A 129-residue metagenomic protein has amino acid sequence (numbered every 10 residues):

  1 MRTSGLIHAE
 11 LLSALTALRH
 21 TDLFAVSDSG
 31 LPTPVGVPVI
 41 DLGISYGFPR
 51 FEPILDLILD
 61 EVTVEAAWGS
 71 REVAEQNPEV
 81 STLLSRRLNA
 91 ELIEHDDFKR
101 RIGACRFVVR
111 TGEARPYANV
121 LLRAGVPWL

Functional and structural regions predicted by a protein language model:
M1-G43: Long, hydrophobic N-terminal alpha-helical segment
G5, A9, S45-E52, A74 (+2 more regions): Electropositive phosphate-/nucleotide-binding environments in soluble metabolic enzymes
L12-T16, D56, D96-K99, C105-G112: A generic local secondary-structure boundary/capping motif
A14, L18-T21, L57-E65, R87 (+1 more regions): Change "in soluble alpha/beta enzymes" to "in soluble alpha/beta proteins
D22-A25, P38-I40, E65-W68, A90-E91 (+2 more regions): Structural motif
V37-A66: A phosphate-binding glycine/aspartate-rich beta-alpha loop in the early core of alpha/beta enzymes
I58-G103: Mid-chain, well-packed structural core segment of small domains
F107-L129: C-terminal edge-of-domain segments
